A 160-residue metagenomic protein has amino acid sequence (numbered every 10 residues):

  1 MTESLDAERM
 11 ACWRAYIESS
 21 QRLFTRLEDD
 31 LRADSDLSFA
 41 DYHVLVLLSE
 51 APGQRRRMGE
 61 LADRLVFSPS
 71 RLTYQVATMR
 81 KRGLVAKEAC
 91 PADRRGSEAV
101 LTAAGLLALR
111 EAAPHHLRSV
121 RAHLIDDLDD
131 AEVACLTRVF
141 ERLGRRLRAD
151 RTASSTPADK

Functional and structural regions predicted by a protein language model:
M1-S35, D130, A134, K160: N-terminal leader segment of winged-helix/HTH proteins
R14, V46, R110, T137: A cross-family signal for key residues in well-ordered alpha-helices that form functional helical elements
L23, L27, L65, A108-D127 (+1 more regions): Alpha-helical linker/hinge and terminal dimerization helices associated with HTH transcriptional regulators
T25-S68: N-terminal helix-turn-helix DNA-binding core of bacterial DNA-binding proteins
M58, V76-A77: Short, hydrophobic-biased segments on the C-terminal half of alpha helices that form "recognition helices"
A77-C135: Charged, amphipathic alpha-helical coiled-coil/dimerization segments
E132-K160: Exposed, interaction-prone assembly regions rather than primary DNA-binding/catalytic cores
